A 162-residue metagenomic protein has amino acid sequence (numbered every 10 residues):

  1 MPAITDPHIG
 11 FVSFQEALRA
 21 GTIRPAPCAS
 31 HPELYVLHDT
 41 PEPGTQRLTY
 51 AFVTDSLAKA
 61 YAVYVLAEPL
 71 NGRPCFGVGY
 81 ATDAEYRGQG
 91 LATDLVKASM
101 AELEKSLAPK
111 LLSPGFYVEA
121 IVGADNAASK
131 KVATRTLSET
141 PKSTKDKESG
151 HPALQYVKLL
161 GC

Functional and structural regions predicted by a protein language model:
M1-A20: A short beta-loop-alpha structural element at the N-terminal edge of CoA-dependent acyl/N-acetyltransferase catalytic
F14-R73: Acetyl-CoA-dependent GNAT
P74-F76, P152: Residues on conserved beta-strands of the protein kinase catalytic domain
G79-L91: A short, internal acetyl-CoA/4′-phosphopantetheine-binding micro-motif in the GNAT/acyltransferase core
G88-K105, K131, R135: Conserved acetyl-CoA-binding loop-helix of GNAT-fold acetyltransferases
K105-I121: Conserved GNAT acetyl-CoA-binding A-motif
Y117-K142: Conserved active-site alpha-helix within GNAT-family acetyltransferase domains
K145-C162: C-terminal "cap" of GNAT-fold acetyltransferases
